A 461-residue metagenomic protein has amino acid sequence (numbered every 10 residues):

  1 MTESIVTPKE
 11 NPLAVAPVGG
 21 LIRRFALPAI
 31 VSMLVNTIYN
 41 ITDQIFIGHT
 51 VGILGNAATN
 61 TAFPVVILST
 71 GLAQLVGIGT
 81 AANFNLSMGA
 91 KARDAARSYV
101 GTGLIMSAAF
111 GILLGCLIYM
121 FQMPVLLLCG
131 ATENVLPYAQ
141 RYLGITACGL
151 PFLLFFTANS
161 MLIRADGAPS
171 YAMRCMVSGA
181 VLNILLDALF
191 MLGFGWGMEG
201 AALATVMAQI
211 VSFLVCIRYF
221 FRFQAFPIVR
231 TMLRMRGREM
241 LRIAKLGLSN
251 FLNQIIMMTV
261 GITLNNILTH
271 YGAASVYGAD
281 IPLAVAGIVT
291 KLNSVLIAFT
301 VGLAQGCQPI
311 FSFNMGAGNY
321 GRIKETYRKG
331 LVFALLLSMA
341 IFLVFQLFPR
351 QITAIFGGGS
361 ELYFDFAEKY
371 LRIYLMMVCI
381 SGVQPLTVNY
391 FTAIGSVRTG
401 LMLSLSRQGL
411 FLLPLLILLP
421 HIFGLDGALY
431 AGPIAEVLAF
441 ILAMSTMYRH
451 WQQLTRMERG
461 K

Functional and structural regions predicted by a protein language model:
M1-A26, F84-P151, G193-L248, F311-M377 (+1 more regions): Short alpha-helical transmembrane segments in multi-pass integral membrane proteins
G19-I38, T42, V65-L72, C148 (+5 more regions): Residue-level signal for short hydrophobic patches within transmembrane helices of multi-pass membrane transporters
R24-D43, I145, G179, A208-S212 (+1 more regions): Transmembrane helical elements of multi-pass membrane transporters/channels
A29, M33, I45, H49 (+17 more regions): Transmembrane alpha-helix boundary and packing residues in multipass membrane permease domains and related
L34, I38-N56, L126-E133, L189-W196 (+5 more regions): Helix-terminus/linker motif at the lipid-water interface of multi-pass membrane proteins
N56-C116, L153-A172, N265, L283-P349 (+1 more regions): Small-residue-rich hydrophobic transmembrane alpha-helices
L68-G71, N183-D187, F213-I217, V295 (+3 more regions): Hydrophobic transmembrane alpha-helices of multi-pass small-molecule transporters
G77, T146-R164, A172-A180, A201-L214 (+4 more regions): Short runs within selected transmembrane alpha-helices of multi-pass transporters and secretion channels
